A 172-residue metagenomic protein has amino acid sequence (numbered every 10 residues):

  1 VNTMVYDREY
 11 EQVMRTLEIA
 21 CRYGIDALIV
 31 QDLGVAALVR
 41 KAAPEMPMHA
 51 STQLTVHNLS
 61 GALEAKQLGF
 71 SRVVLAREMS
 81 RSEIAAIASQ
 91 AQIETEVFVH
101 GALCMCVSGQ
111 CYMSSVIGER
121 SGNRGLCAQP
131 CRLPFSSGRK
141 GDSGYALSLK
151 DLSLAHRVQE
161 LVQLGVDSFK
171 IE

Functional and structural regions predicted by a protein language model:
V1-V56, V74-L75, E83-F169: Active-site pocket-lining/capping segments in soluble small-molecule metabolic enzymes
N58-S60: Conserved nucleotide-cofactor-binding alpha/beta core module
M79: Acidic, metal-coordinating catalytic cores used for nucleic-acid/nucleotide bond scission and strand-transfer chemistry
E172: Aromatic/acidic polysaccharide-binding cleft in carbohydrate-active enzymes
